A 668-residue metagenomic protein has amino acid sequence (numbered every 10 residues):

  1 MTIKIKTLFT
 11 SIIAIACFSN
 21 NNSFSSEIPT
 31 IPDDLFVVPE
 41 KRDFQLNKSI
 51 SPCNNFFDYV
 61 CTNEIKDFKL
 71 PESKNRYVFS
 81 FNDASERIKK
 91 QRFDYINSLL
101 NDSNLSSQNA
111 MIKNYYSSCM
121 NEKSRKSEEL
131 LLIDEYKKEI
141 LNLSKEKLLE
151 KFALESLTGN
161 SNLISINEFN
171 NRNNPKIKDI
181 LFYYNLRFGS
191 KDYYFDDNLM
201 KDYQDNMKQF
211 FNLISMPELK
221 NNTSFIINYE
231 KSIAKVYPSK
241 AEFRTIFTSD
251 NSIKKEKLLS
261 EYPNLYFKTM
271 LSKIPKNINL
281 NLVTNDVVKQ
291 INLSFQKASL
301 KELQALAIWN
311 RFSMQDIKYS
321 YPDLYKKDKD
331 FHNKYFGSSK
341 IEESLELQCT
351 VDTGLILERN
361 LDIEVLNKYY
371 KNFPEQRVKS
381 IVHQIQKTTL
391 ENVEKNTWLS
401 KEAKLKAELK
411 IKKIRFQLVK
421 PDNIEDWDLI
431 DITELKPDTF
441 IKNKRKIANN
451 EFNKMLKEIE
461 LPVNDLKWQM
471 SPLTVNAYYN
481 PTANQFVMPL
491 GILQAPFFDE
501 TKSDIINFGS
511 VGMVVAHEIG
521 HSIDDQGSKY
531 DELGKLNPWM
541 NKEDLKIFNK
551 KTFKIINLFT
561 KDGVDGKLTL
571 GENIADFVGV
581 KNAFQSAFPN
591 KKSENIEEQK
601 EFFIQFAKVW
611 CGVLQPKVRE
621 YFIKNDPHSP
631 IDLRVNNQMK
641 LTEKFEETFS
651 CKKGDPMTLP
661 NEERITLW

Functional and structural regions predicted by a protein language model:
T2-S26: Classical Sec-dependent N-terminal signal peptides that target proteins to the secretory pathway
I28-D34, S232, S252, E256 (+4 more regions): Intrinsically disordered, low-complexity linker/terminal regions across diverse proteins
D33-R42: Short, contiguous pre-domain boundary segments
D34, S51-N55, Y59-K123: Active-site-surrounding "flap" and adjacent substrate/cofactor-binding loops of secreted or lumenal enzymes, prototyped
L46-K66, L181, D196-F211, V580-N582: Hydrophobic/aromatic-rich, well-ordered segments within soluble, folded domains that form packed cores
S51-C53, T158-N160, P175-I177, S471-T474 (+1 more regions): Short, well-ordered loop/turn elements at secondary-structure boundaries
S73-I96, L219-V236, N507-M513, Q599-F602: Short secondary-structure subsegments characteristic of cysteine-rich extracellular domains
Y95-Q384: Noncatalytic, helix-rich "gating/capping" subdomain that lines the substrate-entry/channel surface of large enzyme
